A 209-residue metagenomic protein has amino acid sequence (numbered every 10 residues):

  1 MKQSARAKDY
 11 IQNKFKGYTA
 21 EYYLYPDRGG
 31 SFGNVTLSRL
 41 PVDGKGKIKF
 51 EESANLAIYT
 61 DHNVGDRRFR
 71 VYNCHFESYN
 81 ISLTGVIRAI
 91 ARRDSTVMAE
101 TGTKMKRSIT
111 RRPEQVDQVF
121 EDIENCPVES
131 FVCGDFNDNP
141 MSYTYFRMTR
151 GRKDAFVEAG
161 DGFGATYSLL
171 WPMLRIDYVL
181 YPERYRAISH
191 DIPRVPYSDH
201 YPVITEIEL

Functional and structural regions predicted by a protein language model:
M1-V64: Membrane-embedded segments
K2-A5, K106-E114, L170: Soluble non-cytosolic domains of exported or imported proteins
K2-R6, R28-S31, A54, Y79 (+2 more regions): Active-site environment of divalent metal-dependent phosphoester hydrolases
R6, Y10, F32, R111-E114 (+3 more regions): Extracytoplasmic/secreted proteins, especially bacterial periplasmic and envelope-associated proteins
Y18-T19, R67-F69, C126-E129: Loop/turn elements at helix/coil->beta-strand transitions in domains of secreted/extracellular proteins
S38-D43, S53-S95, Y185, L209: Beta-strand-turn-beta hairpins that frame and shape the catalytic cleft of phosphate-ester-processing enzymes
T96-R107: Short glycine/proline- and acidic residue-enriched helix-loop micro-motifs that form flexible lids or anion-recognition
P113, F120-S130, F136-L209: Metal-dependent phosphoester-hydrolase catalytic domains
